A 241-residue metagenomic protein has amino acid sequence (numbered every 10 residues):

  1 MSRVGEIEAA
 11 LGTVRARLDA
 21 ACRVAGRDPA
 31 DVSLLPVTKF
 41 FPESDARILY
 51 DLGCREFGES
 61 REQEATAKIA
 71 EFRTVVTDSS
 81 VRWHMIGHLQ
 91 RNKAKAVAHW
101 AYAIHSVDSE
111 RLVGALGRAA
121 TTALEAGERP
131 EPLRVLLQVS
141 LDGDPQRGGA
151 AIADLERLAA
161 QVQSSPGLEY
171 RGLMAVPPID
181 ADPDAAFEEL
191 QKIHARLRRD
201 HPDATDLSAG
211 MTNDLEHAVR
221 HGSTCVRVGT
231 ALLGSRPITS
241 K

Functional and structural regions predicted by a protein language model:
M1-N213, V219-H221, L233-S235: Conserved alpha/beta-domain cores
T224-C225: Divalent-metal-activated hydrolytic enzyme cores
S235-K241: Short, charged, intrinsically disordered terminal tails
